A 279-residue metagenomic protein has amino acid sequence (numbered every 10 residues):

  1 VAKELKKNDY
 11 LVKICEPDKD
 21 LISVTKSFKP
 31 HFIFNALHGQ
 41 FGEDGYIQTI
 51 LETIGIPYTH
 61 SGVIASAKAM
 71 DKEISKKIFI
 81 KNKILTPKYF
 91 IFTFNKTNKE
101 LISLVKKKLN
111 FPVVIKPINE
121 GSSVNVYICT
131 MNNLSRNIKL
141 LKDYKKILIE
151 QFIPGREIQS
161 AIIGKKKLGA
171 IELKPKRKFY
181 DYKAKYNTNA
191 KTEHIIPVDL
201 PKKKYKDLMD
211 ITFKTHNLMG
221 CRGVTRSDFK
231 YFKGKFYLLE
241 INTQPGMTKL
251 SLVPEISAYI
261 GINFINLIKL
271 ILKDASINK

Functional and structural regions predicted by a protein language model:
V1-I64, K68-M70, I74, F94-L101 (+1 more regions): ATP-binding N-terminal substructure of ATP-dependent carboxylate-amine bond-forming enzymes
V12, S27, K68-R156: Active-site nucleotide/adenylate-binding loops and adjacent lid/helix of ATP-dependent enzymes
S123, K176, N242-I256: Glycine-rich phosphate/pyrophosphate-binding beta-alpha loops
T130-K204, D210, K230-Y237: Phosphate-binding site of ATP-dependent enzymes
Q151, S160, H216-M247, S257: Conserved metal-phosphate-binding beta-hairpin within the catalytic cores of diverse ATP-dependent phosphoryl-transfer
E172-T225, L252-K279: Active-site "cap" helix and flanking loop/linker of ATP-utilizing ligase/carboxylase catalytic domains
